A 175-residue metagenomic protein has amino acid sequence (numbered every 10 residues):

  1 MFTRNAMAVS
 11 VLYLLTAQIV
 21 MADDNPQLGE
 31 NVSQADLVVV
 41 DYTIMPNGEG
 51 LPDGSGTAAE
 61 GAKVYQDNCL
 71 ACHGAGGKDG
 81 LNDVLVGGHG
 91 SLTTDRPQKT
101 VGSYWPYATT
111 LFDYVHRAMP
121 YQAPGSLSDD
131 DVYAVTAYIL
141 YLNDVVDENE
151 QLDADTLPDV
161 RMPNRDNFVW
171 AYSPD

Functional and structural regions predicted by a protein language model:
M1-A8: Bacterial N-terminal signal peptides that target proteins for export
A8-A17: Bacterial N-terminal signal peptides
Q18-A22: Sec/Tat signal peptide C-region and signal peptidase I cleavage site
L28-V64, A123: Electrostatic cytochrome c docking/interface patches
D41, D53-N82, V86: Sequence/structural segment immediately N-terminal to covalent heme-attachment motifs in c-type and related
A59-Q66, K78-G80, W105-A108, S126-D129 (+1 more regions): Sequence context surrounding c-type heme c attachment/ligation sites in exported
G77-H116, P120: Gly/Gly-Pro-rich "capping" loops immediately C-terminal to redox-active cysteine motifs in periplasmic/lumenal
L127-D175: Flexible coil segments in periplasmic/lumen-exposed cytochrome c-class electron-transfer proteins
